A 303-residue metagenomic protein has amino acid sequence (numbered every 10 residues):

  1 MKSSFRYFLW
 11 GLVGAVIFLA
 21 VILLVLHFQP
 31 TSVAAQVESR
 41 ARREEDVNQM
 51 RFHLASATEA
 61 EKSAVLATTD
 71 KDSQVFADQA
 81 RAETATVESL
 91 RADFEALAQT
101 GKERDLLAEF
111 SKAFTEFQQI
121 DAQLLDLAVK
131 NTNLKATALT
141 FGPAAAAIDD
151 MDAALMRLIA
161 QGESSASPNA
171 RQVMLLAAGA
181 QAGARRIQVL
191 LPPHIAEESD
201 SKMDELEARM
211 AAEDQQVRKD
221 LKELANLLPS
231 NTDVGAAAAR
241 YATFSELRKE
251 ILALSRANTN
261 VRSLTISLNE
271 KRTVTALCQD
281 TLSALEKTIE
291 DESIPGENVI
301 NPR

Functional and structural regions predicted by a protein language model:
K2-I17: N-terminal signal-anchor/signal peptide hydrophobic helix marking the start of the first transmembrane segment
V16-A57, A96-F114, N133, T137-R185 (+4 more regions): Amphipathic alpha-helical segments and their boundaries
A57, A64, A80, V87 (+18 more regions): Alpha-helical solenoid scaffolds that mediate protein-protein interactions, centered on TPR/SEL1-like repeats but also
T69, S73, T84-V87, T100 (+3 more regions): Extracellular/periplasmic ligand-sensing ectodomains of membrane signal-transduction proteins
T69-A96, D200-N226: Alpha-helical segments in soluble extracytoplasmic regions
A85, S89-A92, K112, Q119 (+3 more regions): Extended alpha-helical stalk/coiled-coil segments
L106-A128, D233-R256: Long, amphipathic, charge-rich alpha-helical segments that form helical bundles/coiled-coils
D204, A208-I251, D280: Hydrophobic segments of polytopic membrane proteins
